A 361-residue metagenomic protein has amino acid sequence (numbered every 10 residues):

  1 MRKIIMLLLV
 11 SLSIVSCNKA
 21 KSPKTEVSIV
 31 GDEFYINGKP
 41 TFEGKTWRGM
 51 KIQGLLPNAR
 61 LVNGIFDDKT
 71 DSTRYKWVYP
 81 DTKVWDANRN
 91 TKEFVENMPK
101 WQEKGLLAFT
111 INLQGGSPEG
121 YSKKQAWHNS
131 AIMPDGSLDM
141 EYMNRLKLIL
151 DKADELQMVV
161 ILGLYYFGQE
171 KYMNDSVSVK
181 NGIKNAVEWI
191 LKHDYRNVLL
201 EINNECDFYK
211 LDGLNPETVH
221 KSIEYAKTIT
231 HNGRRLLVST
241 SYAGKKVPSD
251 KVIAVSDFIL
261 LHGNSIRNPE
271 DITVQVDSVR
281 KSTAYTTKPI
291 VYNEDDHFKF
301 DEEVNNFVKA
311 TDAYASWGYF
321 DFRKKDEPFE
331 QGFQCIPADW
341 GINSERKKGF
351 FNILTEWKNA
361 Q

Functional and structural regions predicted by a protein language model:
M1-K3, K21, F167-N181, K245 (+1 more regions): Generic structural signal for short, solvent-exposed loop/turn connectors between secondary structure elements
M1-P23: Bacterial Sec-dependent N-terminal signal peptides
R2-K3, R60, T110, K288: Basic side chains
K3-M6, S28-I29, M143: Generic hydrophobic-segment detector
I4-L9, Q53, A153, F258 (+1 more regions): Generic N-terminal initiation segments characterized by hydrophobic and/or small/turn-forming residues
T25, D32-E33, P40-N88, T287-Y292 (+2 more regions): Extended substrate-binding grooves/exosites of carbohydrate-active enzymes
V30, Y35, P40-T41, T46-S256 (+1 more regions): Active-site mouth of glycoside hydrolases
G182-K184, N197-L199, N203-F351: Extracellular glycoside hydrolase catalytic/binding regions
